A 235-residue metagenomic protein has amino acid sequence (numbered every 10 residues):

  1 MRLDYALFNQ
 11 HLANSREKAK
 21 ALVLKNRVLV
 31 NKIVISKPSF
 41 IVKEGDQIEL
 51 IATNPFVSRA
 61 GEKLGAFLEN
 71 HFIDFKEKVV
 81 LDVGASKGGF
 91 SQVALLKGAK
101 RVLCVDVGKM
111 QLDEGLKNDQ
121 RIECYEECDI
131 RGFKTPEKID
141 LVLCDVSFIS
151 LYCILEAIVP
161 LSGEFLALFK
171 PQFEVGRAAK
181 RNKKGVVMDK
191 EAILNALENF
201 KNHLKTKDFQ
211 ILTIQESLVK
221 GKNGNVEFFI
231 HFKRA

Functional and structural regions predicted by a protein language model:
M1-D46, V79: A basic, amphipathic helix-loop patch mediating RNA/tRNA/ribosome contacts
K76-S86: Conserved class I S-adenosyl-L-methionine
K87-G98: Conserved SAM-binding loop of SAM-dependent methyltransferases across substrates and taxa, primarily the Class I
L103-L151: S-adenosyl-L-methionine
Y152-L166: A short glycine-rich, Lys/Arg-flanked "PGG" loop and its adjoining helix->strand segment in the class I
S162-G176: Conserved beta-strand signature within the Rossmann-like core of class I S-adenosyl-L-methionine
Q172-Q215: C-terminal substrate-binding/active-site "lid" region of AdoMet-derived donor-dependent transferases
E216-A235: Core SAM-dependent methyltransferase catalytic element
